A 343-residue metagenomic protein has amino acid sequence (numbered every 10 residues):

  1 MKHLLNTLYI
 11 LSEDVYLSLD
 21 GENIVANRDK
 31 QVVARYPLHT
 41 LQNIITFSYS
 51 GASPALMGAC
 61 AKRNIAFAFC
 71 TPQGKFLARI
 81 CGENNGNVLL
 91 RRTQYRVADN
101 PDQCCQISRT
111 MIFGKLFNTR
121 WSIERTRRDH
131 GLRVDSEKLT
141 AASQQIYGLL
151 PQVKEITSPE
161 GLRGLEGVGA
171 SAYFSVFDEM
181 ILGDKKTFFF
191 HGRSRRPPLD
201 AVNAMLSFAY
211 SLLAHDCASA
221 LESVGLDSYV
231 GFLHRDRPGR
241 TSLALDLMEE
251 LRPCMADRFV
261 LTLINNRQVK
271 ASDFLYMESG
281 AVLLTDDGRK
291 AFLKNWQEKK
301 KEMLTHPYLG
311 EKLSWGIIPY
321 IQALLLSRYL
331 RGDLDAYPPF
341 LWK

Functional and structural regions predicted by a protein language model:
M1-L19, D29, R35, N87-Y229 (+1 more regions): Active-site helix-to-loop segments that bind/position phosphate- or nucleotide-bearing substrates and donors across
M1-P72, G82: Terminal-proximal segments
T40, S48-W121: A surface-exposed, charged beta-strand/loop segment in the N-terminal or early-internal portion of soluble proteins
